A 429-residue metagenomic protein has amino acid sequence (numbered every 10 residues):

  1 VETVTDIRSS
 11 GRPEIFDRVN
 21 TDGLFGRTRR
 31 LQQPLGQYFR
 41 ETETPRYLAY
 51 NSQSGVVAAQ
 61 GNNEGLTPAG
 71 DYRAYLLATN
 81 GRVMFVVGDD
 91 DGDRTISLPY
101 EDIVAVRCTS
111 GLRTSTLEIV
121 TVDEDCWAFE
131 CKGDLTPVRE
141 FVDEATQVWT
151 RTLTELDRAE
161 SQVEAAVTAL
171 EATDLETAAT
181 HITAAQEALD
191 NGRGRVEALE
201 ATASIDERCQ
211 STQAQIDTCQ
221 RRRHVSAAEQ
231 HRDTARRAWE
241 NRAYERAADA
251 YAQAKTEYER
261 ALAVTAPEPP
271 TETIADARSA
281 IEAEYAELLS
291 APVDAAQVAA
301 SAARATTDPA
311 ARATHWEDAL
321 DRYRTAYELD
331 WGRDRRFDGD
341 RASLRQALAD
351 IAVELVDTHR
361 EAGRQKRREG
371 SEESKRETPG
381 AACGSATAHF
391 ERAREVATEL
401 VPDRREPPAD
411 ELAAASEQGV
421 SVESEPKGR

Functional and structural regions predicted by a protein language model:
V1-L76: Anionic N-terminal interaction surfaces
T3-D6, G11, S97-P99, T152 (+2 more regions): Short, solvent-exposed coil/turn linker segments
I7-G11, T79, I119, C209-Q210: Short amphipathic alpha-helical segments, especially helix-boundary/capping motifs
E41, L48-W127, K132: Phosphoinositide-binding peripheral membrane targeting modules
E124-T146: Eukaryotic low-complexity, acidic/Ser/Thr/Pro-rich regulatory regions of large signaling scaffolds and adaptors
R139-R429: Amphipathic alpha-helical assembly segments used for oligomerization, scaffolding, or translocation
